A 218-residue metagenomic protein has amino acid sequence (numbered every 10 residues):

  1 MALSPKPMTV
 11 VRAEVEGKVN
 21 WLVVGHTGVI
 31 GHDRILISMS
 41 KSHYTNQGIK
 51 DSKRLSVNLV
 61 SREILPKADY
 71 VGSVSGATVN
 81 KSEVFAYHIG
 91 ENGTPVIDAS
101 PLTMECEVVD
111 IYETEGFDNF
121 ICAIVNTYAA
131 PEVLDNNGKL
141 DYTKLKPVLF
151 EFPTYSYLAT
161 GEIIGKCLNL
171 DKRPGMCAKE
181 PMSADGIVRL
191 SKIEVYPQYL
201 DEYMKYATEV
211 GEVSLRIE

Functional and structural regions predicted by a protein language model:
M1-E218: Basic, polyanion-binding surface patches
